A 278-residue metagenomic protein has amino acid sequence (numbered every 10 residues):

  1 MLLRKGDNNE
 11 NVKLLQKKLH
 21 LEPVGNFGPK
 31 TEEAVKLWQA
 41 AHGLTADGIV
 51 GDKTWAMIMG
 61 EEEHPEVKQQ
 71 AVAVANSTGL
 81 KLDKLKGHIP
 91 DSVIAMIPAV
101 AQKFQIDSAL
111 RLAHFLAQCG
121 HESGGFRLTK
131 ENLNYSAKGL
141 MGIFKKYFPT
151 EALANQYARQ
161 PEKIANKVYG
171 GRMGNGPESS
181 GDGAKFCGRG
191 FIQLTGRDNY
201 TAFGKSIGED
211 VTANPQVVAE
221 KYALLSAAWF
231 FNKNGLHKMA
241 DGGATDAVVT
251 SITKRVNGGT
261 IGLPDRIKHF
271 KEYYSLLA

Functional and structural regions predicted by a protein language model:
L2-E61: Short acidic, glycine/serine/threonine-rich helix-capping segments at coil-helix boundaries
K5-V12, V24, G28, D47 (+9 more regions): Solvent-exposed, acidic/flexible segments
P29-H42, C119-S123, A240-G262: Acidic helix/loop microenvironments that form the catalytic cleft of cell-wall polysaccharide enzymes
A41-A46, E63-E66, H121-E131, N175 (+2 more regions): Secretory-pathway/luminal and periplasmic proteins that interact with or process carbohydrate-rich
E61-A99, K103: N-terminal export signals and maturation junctions of secreted/periplasmic proteins
V74-I89, G120-F230: Peptidoglycan-targeting cell-wall enzymes and recognition modules
Q105-F115, R127-N132, K238-S251: Surface-exposed patches in mature extracellular/periplasmic domains of secreted proteins
I207-I261: An amphipathic alpha-helical core segment
